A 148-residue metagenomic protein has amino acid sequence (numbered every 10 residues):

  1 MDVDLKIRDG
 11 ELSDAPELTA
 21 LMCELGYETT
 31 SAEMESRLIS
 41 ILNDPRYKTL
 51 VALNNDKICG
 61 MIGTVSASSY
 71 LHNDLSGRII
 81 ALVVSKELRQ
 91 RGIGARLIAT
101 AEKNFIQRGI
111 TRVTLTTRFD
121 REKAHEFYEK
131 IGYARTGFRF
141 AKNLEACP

Functional and structural regions predicted by a protein language model:
L5-L18: A short beta-loop-alpha structural element at the N-terminal edge of CoA-dependent acyl/N-acetyltransferase catalytic
T19-A32, Y70: Helix-loop element at the rim of GNAT/NAT acetyltransferase active sites that forms part of the acceptor-substrate
T30-T49: Active-site rim helix/loop that mediates acceptor-substrate recognition in acyltransferases
V51, K57-S66, V83: Conserved beta-strand in the GNAT
A67-I79, R135-T136: A conserved beta-turn-beta hairpin within the catalytic core of GNAT-like acetyltransferases that forms part
V84, Q90-K103, E126, K130: Conserved acetyl-CoA-binding loop-helix of GNAT-fold acetyltransferases
I98, F105-T117: Conserved GNAT acetyl-CoA-binding A-motif
L115-A124, A141-E145: Conserved beta-strand-loop-alpha-helix junction that forms the acyl-donor binding cleft
